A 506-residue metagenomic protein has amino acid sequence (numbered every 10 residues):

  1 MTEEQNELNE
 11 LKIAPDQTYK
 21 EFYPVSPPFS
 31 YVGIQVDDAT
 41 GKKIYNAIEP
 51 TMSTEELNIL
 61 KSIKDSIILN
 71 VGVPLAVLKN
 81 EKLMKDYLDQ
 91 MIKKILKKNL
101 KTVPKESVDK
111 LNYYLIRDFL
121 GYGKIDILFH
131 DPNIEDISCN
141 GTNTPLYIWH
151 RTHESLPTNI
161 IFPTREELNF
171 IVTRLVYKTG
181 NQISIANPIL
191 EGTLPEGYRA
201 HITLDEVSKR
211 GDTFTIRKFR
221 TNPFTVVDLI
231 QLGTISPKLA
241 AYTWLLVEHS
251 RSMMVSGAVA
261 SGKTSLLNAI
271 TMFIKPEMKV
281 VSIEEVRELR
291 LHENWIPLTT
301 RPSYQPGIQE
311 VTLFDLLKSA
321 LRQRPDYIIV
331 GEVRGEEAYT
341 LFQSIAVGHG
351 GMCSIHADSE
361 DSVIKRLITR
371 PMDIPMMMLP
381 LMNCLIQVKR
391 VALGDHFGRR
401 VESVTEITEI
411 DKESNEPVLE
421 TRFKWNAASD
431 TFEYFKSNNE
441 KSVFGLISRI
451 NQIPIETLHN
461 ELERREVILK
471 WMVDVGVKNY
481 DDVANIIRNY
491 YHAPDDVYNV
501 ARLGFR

Functional and structural regions predicted by a protein language model:
M1-I183, L503-R506: N-terminal accessory targeting/assembly segments
Y23-S26, Q35-D38, D126-D131, D136-G141 (+12 more regions): Replace "in large, NTP-powered and nucleic-acid-processing enzymes" with "in large, NTP-powered factors and other
T51-M52, N143-T144, T152-E154, T164 (+9 more regions): Conserved nucleotide-binding/hydrolysis micro-motifs of P-loop NTPases
C139-S252: P-loop NTP-binding catalytic core
Y242-S256, S265, A269-V391: Switch/coupling sub-region of P-loop NTPases
G262: Conserved glycine(s) of the Walker
C384-K470: Conserved P-loop NTPase
R464-R506: Terminal-proximal interaction/regulatory segments of ATP-powered molecular machines
